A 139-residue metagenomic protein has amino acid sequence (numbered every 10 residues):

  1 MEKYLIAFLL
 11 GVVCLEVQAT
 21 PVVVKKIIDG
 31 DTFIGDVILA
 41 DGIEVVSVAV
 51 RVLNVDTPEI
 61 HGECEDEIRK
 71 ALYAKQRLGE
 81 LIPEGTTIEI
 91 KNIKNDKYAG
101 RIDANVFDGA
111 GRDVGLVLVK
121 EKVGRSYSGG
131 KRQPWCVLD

Functional and structural regions predicted by a protein language model:
Y4-V13: Sec-dependent N-terminal signal peptides
L15-D139: Small beta-barrel nucleic-acid-binding modules, primarily SNase/OB-fold domains and secondarily Tudor-like barrels
